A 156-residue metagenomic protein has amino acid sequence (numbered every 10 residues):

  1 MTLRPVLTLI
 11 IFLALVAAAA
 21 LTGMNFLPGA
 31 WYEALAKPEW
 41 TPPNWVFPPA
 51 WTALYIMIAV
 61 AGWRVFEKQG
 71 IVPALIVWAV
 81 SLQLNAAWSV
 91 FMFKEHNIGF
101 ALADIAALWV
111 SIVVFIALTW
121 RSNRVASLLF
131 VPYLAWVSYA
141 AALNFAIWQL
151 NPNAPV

Functional and structural regions predicted by a protein language model:
M1-L13: N-terminal membrane topogenic signal
V16-A30: Alpha-helical transmembrane segments of multi-pass membrane proteins
A19, L54-V60, S81-W88, A107-V114 (+1 more regions): Membrane-embedded alpha-helical transmembrane segments of multi-pass integral membrane proteins
P42-I56, H96-L108: Membrane-interface loop-to-helix entry segments
G70-W78: Membrane-interfacial loop-to-transmembrane alpha-helix junctions, especially the N-terminal start
V90-F100, R121: Membrane-interface helix caps and helix-loop-helix hairpins in membrane proteins
A117-A135: Interfacial loop-to-transmembrane junctions
A142-V156: Juxtamembrane boundary at the C-terminal end of a transmembrane helix
